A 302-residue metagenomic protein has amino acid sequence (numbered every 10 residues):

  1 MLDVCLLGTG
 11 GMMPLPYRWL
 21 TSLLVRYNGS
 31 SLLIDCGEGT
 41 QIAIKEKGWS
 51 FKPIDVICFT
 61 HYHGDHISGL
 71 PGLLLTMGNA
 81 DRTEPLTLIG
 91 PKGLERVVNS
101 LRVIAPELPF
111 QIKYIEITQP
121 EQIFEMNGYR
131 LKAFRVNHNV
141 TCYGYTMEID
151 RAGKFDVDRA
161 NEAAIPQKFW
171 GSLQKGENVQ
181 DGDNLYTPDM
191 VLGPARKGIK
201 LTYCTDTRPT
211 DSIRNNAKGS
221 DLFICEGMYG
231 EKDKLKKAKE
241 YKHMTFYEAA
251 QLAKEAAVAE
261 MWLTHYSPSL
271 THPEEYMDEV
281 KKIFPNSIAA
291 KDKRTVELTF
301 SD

Functional and structural regions predicted by a protein language model:
M1-K47, P85, Y145-M147, G153 (+2 more regions): Conserved beta-strand hairpin/beta-sheet module of binuclear metal-dependent hydrolase folds, prominently
C5, I89, K113-T118, K132-F134 (+1 more regions): General small-molecule cofactor/ligand-binding pocket signal
N28, I54, A80-P85, E255-W262: Short, surface-exposed connector motifs at secondary-structure boundaries
I34-G37, I54-Y62, G90-P91, L201-T207 (+3 more regions): Active-site neighborhood of phospho(di)ester-bond hydrolases with catalytic His/Asp-centered motifs
G39-I89, K113-T118: Active-site metal-binding motif and surrounding structural segment of the metallo-beta-lactamase
G69-M77, V98-L101, T271-E279: Metal-dependent catalytic neighborhoods of phosphoester/phosphodiester hydrolases
R96-V103, Y114-Q119: A gly/proline- and charged-residue-enriched helix-loop-helix capping module
T118-L263, H272-D278, I283, T299-D302: Metal-dependent phosphodiesterase/nuclease catalytic metal-binding core
